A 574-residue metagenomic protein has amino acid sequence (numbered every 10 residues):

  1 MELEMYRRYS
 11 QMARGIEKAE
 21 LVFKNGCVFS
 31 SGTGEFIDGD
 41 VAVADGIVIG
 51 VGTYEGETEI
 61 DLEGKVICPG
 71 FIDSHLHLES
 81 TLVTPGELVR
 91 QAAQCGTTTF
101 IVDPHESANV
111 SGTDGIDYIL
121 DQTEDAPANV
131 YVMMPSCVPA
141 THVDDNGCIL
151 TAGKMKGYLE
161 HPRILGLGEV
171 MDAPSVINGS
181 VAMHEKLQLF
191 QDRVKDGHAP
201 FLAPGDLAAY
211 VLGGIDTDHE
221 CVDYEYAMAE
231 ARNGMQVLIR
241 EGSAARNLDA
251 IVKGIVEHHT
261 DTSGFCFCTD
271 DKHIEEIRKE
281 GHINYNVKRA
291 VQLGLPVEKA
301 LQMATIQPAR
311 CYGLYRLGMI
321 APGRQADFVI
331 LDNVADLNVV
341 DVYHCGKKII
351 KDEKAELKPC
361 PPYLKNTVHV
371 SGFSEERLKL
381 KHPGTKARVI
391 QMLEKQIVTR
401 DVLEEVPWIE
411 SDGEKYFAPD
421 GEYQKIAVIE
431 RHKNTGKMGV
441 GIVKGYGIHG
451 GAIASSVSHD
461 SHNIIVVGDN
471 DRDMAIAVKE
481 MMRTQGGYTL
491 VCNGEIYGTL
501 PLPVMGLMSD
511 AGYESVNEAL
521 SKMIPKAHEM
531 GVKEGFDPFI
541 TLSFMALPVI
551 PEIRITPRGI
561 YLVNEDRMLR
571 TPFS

Functional and structural regions predicted by a protein language model:
M1-G39, V43-A44, G52, A93-C95 (+2 more regions): Active-site microenvironment of metallo-dependent hydrolases
E2-M12, V89-V194, E257-H258, I496-L500: Divalent-metal coordination cores built from histidine and acidic residues
V22, G70-I72, V132, F267 (+1 more regions): Residue-level marker for buried hydrophobic side chains located in beta-strands that build the well-ordered beta-sheet
Y54-T123, R472: Metal-associated gating/positioning segment near the N- to mid-region
D73-T84, P139-L150, D216, E220: Active-site mouth loops of central-metabolism enzymes
H77-E79, H105-S107, P135-A140, V170-A173 (+4 more regions): Active-site beta-loop-alpha junctions enriched in small/polar residues
I149-G168, S175-I239, R246-F267, E276-Q292 (+1 more regions): Histidine/acidic residue-rich metal-binding segments in metalloenzymes
